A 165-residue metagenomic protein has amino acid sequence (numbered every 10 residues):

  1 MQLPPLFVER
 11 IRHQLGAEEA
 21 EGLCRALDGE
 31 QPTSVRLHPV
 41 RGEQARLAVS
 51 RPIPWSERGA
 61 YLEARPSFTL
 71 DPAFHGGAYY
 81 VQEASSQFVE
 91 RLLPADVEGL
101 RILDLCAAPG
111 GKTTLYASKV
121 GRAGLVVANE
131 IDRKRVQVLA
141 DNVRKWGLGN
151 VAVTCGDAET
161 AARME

Functional and structural regions predicted by a protein language model:
M1-E165: S-adenosylmethionine
